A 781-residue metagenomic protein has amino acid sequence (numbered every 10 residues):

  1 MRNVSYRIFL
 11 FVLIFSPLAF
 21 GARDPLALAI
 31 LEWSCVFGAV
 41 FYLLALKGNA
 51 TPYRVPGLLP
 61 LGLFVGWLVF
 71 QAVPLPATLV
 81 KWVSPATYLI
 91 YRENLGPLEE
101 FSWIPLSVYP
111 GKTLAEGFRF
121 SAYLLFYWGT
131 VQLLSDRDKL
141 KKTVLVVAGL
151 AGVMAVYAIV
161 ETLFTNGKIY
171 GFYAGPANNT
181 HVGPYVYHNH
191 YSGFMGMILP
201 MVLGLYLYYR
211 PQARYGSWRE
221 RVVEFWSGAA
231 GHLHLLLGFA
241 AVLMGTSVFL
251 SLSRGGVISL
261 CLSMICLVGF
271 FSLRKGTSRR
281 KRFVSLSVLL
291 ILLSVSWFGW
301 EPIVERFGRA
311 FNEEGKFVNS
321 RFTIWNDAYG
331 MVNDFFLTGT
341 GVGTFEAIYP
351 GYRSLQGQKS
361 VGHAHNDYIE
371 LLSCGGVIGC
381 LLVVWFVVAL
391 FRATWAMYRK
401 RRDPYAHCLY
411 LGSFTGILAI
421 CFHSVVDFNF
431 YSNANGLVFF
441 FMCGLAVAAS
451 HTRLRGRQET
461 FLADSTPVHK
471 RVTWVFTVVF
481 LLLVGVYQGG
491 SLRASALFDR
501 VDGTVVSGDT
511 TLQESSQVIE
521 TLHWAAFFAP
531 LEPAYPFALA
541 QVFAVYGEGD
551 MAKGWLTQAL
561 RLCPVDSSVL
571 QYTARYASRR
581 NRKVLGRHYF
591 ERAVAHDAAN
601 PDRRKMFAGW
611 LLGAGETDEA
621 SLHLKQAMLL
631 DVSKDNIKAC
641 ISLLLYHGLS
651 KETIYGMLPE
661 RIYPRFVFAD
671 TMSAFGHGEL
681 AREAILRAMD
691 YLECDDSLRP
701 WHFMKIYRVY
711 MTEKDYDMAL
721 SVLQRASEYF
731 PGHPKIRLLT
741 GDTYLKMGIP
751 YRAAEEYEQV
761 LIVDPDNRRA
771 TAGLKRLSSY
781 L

Functional and structural regions predicted by a protein language model:
N3, R7-A19, A29-Y42, L61 (+7 more regions): Alpha-helical transmembrane segments of multi-pass inner-membrane proteins
L18, N94-P110, F172-P184, N319-T323 (+2 more regions): Juxtamembrane membrane-water interface segments that cap and precede transmembrane helices
Q71, T130, Y187, F322-V361 (+2 more regions): TM-adjacent membrane-interface loops and short helices in multi-pass inner/ER membrane proteins
A72-R92, V160-F172, V182, E301-D334 (+1 more regions): Aromatic-rich transmembrane-lumenal/periplasmic boundary elements in polytopic membrane proteins
I90-L95, A177-N178, F311-W325, D499-T521: Short extracytoplasmic/periplasmic juxtamembrane "stem" segments immediately C-terminal to an N-terminal membrane anchor
G299-G315, T466-L512: Hydrophobic alpha-helical transmembrane segments in integral membrane proteins
Y352, G357-K359, G490-L680, S697 (+1 more regions): Soluble catalytic regions of membrane-associated enzymes that act on cell-envelope and secretory-pathway components
